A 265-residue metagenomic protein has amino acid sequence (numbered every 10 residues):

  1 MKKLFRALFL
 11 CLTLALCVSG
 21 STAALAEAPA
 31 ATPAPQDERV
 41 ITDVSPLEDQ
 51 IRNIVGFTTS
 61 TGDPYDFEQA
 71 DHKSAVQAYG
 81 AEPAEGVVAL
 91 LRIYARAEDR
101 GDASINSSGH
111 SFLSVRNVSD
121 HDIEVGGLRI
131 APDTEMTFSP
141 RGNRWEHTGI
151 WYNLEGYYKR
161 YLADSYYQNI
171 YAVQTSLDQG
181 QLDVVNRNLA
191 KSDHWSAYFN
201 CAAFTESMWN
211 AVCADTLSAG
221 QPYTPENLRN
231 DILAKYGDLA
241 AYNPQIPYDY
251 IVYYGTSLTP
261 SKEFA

Functional and structural regions predicted by a protein language model:
M1-F9: Bacterial N-terminal signal peptides that target proteins for export
C11-S19: Bacterial N-terminal signal peptides
V18-Q36: Sec-dependent signal peptide cleavage junction
E27-A28, D37-T58, D63-D66, V184-A265: Activation targets extended, charge/polar-rich intrinsically disordered C-terminal tails
G62-D66, S74-Q168: Glycine-rich catalytic cores of cysteine/serine-nucleophile enzymes that process amide/ester linkages in cell-envelope
E98-A103, Y167-T175, R187-S196: Second-shell loop/turn segments in exported
S104-S108, T175-L182, H194-A202: Solvent-exposed, acidic/flexible segments
F112, R116, L177-G180, L217: Extracytoplasmic/cell-surface-exposed regions of Actinobacterial cell-envelope-associated and secreted proteins
